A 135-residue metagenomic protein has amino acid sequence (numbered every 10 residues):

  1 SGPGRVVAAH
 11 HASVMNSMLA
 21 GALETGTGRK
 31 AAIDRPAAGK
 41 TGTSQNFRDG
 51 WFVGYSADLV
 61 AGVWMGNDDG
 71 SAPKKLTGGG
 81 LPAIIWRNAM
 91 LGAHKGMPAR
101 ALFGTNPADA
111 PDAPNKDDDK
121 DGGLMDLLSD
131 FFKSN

Functional and structural regions predicted by a protein language model:
S1-D112: A penicillin-recognizing enzyme superfamily signal
G104-N135: Compositionally biased, proline/threonine/alanine/serine-rich low-complexity intrinsically disordered stretches
